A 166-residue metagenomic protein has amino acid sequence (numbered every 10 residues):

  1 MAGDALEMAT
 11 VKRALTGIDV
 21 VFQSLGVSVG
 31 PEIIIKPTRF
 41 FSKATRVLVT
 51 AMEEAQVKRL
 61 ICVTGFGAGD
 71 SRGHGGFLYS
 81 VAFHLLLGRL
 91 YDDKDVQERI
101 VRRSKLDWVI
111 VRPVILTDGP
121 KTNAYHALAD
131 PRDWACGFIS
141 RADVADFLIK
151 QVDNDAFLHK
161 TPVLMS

Functional and structural regions predicted by a protein language model:
M1-V47, A51-E54, V152-A156: NAD(P)H-binding glycine-rich loop region in Rossmannoid oxidoreductase-like domains and their noncatalytic homologs
M8, L87-Y91, D95-R99: A glycine-rich helix N-cap at a beta->alpha junction
S24-L25, L60-F66, V111-P113: SDR active-site strand-loop-helix element
P31-E32, K43-R89, R103: Conserved Rossmann-fold NAD(P)-dependent oxidoreductase catalytic core, especially the SDR/UDP-sugar
I35-K36, L85-L86, R132-F138: Glycine-rich "substrate-gating" loop/helix at the edge of Rossmann-like oxidoreductase active sites
A55-K58, D130-S166: Mid/C-terminal beta-alpha module of Rossmann-like enzyme folds, strongest in SDR-family dehydrogenases/epimerases
E98-P120: Conserved beta-loop-beta element that borders a ligand/cofactor-binding pocket
